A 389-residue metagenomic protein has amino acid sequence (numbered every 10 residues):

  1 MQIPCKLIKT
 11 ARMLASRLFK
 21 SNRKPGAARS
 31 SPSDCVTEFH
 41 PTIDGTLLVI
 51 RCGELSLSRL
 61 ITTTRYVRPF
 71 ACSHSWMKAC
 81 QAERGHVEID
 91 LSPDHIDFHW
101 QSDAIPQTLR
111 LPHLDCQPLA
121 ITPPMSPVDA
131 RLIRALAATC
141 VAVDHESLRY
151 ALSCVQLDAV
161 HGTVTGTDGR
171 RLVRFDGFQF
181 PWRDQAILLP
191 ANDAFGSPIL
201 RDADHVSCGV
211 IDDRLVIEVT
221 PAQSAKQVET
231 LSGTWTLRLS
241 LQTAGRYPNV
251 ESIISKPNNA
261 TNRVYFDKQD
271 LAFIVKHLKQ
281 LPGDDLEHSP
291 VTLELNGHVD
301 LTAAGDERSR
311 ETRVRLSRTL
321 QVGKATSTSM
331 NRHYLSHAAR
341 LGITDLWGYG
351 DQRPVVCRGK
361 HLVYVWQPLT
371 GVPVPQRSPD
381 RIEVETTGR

Functional and structural regions predicted by a protein language model:
M1-R389: Structural preference for solvent-exposed beta-strand-turn elements and adjacent flexible terminal/loop segments within
